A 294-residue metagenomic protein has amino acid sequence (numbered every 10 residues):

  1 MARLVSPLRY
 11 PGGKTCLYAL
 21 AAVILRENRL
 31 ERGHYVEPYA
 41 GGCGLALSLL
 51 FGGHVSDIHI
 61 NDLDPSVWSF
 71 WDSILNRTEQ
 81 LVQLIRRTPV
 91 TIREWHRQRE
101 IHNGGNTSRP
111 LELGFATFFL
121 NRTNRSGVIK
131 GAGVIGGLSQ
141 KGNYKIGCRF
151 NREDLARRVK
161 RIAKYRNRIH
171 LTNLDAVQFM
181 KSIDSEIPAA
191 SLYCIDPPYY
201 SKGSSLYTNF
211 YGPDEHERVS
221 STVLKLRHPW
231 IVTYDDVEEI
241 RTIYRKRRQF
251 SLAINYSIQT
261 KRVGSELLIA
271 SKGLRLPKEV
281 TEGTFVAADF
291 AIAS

Functional and structural regions predicted by a protein language model:
M1-H54, L174-L192, Y199-S294: Class I S-adenosyl-L-methionine
A2-V23, L30, I74-C194, P198-S204 (+2 more regions): SAM-dependent nucleic-acid methyltransferase catalytic core
E31-R93: Conserved S-adenosyl-L-methionine
H54-S56, K164-I169, R245: A short helix-to-beta-strand connector/capping loop
H59, H170, P229-I231: A structural signal for isolated positions on well-ordered beta-strands in alpha/beta enzyme cores
P65, R122, S271-G273: Non-catalytic surface loops within mature trypsin-like serine protease
